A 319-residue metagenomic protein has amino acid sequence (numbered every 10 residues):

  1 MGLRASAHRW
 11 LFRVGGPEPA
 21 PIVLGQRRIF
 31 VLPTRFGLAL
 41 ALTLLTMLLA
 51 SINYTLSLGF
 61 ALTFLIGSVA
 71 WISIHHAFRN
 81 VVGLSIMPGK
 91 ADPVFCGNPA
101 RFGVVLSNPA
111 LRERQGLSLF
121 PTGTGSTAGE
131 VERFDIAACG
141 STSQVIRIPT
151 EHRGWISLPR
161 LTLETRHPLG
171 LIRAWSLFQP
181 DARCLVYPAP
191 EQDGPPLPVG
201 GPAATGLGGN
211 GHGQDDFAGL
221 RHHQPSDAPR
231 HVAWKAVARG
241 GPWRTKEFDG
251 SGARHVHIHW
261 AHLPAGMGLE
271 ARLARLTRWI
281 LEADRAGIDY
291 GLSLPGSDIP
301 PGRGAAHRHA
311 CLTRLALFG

Functional and structural regions predicted by a protein language model:
M1-S85: Extracellular/lumenal glycan-associated context and N-glycosylation machinery
R4, L48-A50, L58, G67-G296 (+1 more regions): An amphipathic, basic-hydrophobic helix/alpha-beta surface used to engage anionic, phosphate-rich ligands or surfaces
G16, P225, A316-L317: Generic surface-pattern signal
V31-R35, G116, D298, G304: Secondary-structure junction/capping motif
P301-G319: Short, charged loop segments at secondary-structure junctions
